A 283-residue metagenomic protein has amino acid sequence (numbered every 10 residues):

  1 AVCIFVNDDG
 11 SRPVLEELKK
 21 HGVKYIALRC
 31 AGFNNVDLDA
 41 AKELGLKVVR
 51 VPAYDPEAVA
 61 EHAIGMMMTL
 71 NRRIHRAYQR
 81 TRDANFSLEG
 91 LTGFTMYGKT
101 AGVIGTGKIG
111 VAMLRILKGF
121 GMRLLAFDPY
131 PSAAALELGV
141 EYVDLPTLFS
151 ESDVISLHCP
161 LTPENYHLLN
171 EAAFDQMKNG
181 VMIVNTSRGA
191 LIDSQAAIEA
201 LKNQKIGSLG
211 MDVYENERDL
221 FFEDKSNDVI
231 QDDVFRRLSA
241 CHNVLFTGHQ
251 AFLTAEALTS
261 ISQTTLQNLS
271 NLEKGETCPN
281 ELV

Functional and structural regions predicted by a protein language model:
A1-Y78, G90-G93: Phosphate/diphosphate ligand-binding glycine-rich loop within oxidoreductases
V6-N7, D153, C159-L161, S187-R188 (+1 more regions): Short glycine-/small-residue-rich Rossmann-like dinucleotide-binding loops
D9-K24, E164-I183: Rossmann-fold NAD(P) dinucleotide-binding segment
K20-K24, L44-L46, G121-M122, N179-V181 (+1 more regions): A short helix->loop->beta-strand "cap" motif at the edges of active sites that frequently abuts
A60-Q79, K118-M122, Q263-N271, G275-E276: Oxidoreductase and adenylate-handling cofactor-binding alpha/beta cores
E89-N179: Rossmann-like dinucleotide/phosphate-binding beta-alpha-beta segment
G180, R188-V283: Rossmann-like dinucleotide-binding domain for NAD(H)/NADP(H)
